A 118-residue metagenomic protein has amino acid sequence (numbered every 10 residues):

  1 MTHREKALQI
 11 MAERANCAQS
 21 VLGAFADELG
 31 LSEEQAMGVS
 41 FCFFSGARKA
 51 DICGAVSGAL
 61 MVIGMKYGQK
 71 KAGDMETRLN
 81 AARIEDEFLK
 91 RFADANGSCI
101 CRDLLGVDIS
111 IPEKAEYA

Functional and structural regions predicted by a protein language model:
M1-L29: Active-site-proximal helix-loop elements at catalytic-domain edges
E5-A12, C42-D51: A short glycine/serine-rich beta->alpha loop
C17, C53, C101: Short cysteine clusters
E28-G38, M65-I84: Phosphate-handling active-site elements
G58-K66: DPxDG-like acidic metal-binding loop motif
A82-A118: C-terminal binding/interaction regions
